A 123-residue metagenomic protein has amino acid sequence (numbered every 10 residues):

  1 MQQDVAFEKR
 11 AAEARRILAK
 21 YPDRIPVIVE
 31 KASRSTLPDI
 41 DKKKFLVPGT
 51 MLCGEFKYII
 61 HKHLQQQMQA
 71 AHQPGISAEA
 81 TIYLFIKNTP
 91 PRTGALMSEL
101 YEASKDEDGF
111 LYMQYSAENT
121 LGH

Functional and structural regions predicted by a protein language model:
M1-G49, C53-H123: Ubiquitin system architectures
